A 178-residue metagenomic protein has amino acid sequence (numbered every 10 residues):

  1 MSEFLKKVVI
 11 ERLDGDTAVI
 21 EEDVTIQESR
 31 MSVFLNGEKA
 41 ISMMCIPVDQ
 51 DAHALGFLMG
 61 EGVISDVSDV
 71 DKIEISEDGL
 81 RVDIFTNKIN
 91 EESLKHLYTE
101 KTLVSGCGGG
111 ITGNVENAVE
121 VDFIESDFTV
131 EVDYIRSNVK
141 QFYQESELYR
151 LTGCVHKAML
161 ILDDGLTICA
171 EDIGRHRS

Functional and structural regions predicted by a protein language model:
M1-D163, I168-C169: Intrinsically disordered, low-complexity regions enriched in acidic/Ser/Thr/Pro/Gln residues
G56, R175-S178: Feature captures the catalytic cores and cofactor-binding loops of soluble hydro-lyases/lyases that act on carboxylate
I168-H176: Glycine/Thr-rich beta-alpha phosphate-binding loop at enzyme active sites
